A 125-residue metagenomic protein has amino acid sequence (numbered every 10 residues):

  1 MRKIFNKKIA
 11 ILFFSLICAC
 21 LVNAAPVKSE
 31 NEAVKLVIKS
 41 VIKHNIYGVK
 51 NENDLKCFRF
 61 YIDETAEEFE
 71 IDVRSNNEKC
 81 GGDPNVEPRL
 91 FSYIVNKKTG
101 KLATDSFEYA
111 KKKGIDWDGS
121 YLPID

Functional and structural regions predicted by a protein language model:
R2-I11: Bacterial N-terminal signal peptides that target proteins for export
I11-C20: Bacterial N-terminal signal peptides
L21-N23, F60, D83-P84, I124: General secretory precursor processing signal
A25-F58: Short, non-transmembrane alpha-helical segments in secretory-pathway proteins
N53-K98: Exposed beta-strand-loop-beta-strand "reactive/processing" segments of non-cytosolic proteins
K101-D125: C-terminal partner/receptor-binding element of secreted or periplasmic proteins
